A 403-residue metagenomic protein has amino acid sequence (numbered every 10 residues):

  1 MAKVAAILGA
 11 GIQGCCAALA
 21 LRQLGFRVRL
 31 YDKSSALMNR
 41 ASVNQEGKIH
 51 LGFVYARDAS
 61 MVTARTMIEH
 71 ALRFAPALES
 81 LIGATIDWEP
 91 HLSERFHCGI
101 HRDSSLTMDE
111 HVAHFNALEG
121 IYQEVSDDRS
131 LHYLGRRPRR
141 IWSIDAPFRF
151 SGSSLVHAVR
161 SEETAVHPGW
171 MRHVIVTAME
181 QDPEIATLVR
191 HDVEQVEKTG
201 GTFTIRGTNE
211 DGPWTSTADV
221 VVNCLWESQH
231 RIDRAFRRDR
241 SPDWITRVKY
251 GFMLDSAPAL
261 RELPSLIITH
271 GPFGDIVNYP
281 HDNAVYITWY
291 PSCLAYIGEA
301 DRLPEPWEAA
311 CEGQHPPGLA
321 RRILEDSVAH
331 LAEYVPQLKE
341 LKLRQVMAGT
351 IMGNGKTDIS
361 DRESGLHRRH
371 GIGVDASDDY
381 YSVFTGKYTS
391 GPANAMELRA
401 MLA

Functional and structural regions predicted by a protein language model:
K3-L30: N-terminal Rossmann-like FAD-binding beta1-loop-alpha1 element of flavoenzymes
Q23-N44: Glycine-rich FAD pyrophosphate-binding loop
M38, E210-T269, Y279-A284: Central helical "cap/lid" subdomain
G47-I144: Dinucleotide-binding Rossmann-like beta1-alpha1 core, especially the glycine-rich loop that anchors the ADP
I100-T177, Q181-D182, V196-K198, E363-G365: Flavin (FAD/FMN) cofactor-binding and adjacent substrate-gating region of FAD-dependent oxidoreductase domains
E119-Q123, D282, L294-N354: Flavin-binding catalytic cores
V156-V220, C224-D233, G391-R399: Helical element adjacent to the flavin cofactor pocket in flavoenzyme catalytic cores
V159, A329-A403: C-terminal catalytic lobe of FAD-dependent flavoproteins
